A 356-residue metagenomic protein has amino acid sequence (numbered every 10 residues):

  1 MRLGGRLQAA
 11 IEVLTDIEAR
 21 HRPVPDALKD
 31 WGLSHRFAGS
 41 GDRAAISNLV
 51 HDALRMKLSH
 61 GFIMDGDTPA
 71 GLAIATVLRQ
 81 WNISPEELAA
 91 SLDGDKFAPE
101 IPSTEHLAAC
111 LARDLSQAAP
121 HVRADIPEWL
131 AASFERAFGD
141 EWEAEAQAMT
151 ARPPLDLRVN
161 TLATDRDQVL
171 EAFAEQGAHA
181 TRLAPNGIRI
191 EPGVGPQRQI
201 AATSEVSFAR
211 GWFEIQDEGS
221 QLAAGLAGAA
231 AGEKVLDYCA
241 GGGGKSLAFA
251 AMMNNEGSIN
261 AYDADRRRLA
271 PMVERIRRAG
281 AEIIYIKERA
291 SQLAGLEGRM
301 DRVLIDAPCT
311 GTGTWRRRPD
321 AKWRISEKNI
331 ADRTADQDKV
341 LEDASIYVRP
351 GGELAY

Functional and structural regions predicted by a protein language model:
M1-Y356: S-adenosylmethionine
